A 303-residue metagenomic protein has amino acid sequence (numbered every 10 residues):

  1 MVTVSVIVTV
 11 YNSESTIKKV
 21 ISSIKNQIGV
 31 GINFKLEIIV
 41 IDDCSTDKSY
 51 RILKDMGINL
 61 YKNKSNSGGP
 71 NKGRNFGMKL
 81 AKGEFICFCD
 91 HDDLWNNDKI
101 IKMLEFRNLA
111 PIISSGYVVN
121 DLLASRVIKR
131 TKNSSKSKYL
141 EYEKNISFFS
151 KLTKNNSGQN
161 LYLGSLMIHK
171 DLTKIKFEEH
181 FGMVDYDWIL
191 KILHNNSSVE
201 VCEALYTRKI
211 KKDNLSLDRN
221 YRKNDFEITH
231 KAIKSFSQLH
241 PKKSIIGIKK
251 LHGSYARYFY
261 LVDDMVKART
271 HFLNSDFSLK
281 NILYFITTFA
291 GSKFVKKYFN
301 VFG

Functional and structural regions predicted by a protein language model:
S13-I28: Short, well-formed alpha-helical segments that are part of the catalytic scaffolds of diverse glycosyltransferases
S15-K18, C44-K54, L94, D98: Acidic helix N-cap motif at the loop->helix transition within catalytic regions of sugar-transfer enzymes
S23, I41-R51, S67, D90: A conserved acidic beta->alpha catalytic loop
N63-A81: Glycine-rich, basic loop-to-helix element that forms the pyrophosphate-binding segment of sugar-nucleotide handling
K72, K102-L104, L109-T173: Flexible acidic/His/Gly-enriched loops in nucleotide-sugar-dependent glycosyltransferase catalytic domains
I86: Short aromatic/hydrophobic "clamp" motif used to bind/position activated sugar donors
K138-R222: Conserved nucleotide-sugar donor-binding catalytic segment
A204-K212, L217-I245, L261, M265-S275: Catalytic core of nucleotide-sugar-dependent glycosyltransferases
